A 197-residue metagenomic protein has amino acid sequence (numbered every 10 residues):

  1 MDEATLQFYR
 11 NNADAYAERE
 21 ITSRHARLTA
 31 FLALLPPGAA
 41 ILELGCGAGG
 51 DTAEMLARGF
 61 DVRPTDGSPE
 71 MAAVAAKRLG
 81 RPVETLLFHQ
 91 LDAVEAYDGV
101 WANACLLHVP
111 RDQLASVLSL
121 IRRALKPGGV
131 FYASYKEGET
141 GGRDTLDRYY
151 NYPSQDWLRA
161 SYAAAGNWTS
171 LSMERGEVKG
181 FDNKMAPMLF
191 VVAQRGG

Functional and structural regions predicted by a protein language model:
M1-P37, E139: Conserved class I S-adenosyl-L-methionine
G38-G47: Conserved class I S-adenosyl-L-methionine
A48-Q90: Class I SAM-dependent methyltransferase SAM/SAH-binding core
H89-V100: A short acidic, Gly/Pro-enriched loop at the edge of an enzyme's catalytic core that lines a small-molecule cofactor
A115-P127: A short glycine-rich, Lys/Arg-flanked "PGG" loop and its adjoining helix->strand segment in the class I
G128-Y135: Conserved beta-strand signature within the Rossmann-like core of class I S-adenosyl-L-methionine
G142-W157, F181: Acceptor-substrate binding/catalytic loop of class I
V178-G197: Core SAM-dependent methyltransferase catalytic element
